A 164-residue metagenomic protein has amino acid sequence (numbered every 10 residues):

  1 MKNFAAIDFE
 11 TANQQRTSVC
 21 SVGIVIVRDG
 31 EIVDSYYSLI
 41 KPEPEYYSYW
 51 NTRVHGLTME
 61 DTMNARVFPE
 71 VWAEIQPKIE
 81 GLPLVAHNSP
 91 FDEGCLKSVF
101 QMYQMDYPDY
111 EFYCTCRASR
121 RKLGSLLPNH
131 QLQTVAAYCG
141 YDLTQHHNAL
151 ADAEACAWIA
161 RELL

Functional and structural regions predicted by a protein language model:
M1-D109, S125, N129-H147: Conserved non-catalytic scaffold segment of RNase H-like nuclease domains
T11-N13, R117, A155: Short, glycine/acidic-enriched loop or turn micro-motifs at the edges of active sites
D106-R120: Conserved beta-strand -> loop -> alpha-helix junction used to position metal-binding or nucleic-acid-contacting
N148-R161: Acidic, divalent-metal-coordinating active-site segment for phosphoryl/phosphodiester hydrolysis, typified by short
